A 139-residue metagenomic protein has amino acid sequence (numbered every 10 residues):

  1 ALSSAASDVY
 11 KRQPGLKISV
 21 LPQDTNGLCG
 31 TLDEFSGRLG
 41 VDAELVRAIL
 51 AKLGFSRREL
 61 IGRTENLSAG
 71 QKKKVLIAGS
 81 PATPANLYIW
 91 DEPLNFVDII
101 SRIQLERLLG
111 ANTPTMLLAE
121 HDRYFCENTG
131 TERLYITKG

Functional and structural regions predicted by a protein language model:
A1-Y10: Single conserved hydrophobic/aromatic residue that forms the stacking wall/gate of nucleotide- or nucleobase-binding
Y10-I18: Conserved ABC transporter NBD signature motif
P22, E120-H121: H-loop/switch region of ABC-family ATPase nucleotide-binding domains
D24-L87, E92-N95, I103: ABC-family P-loop ATPase nucleotide-binding domains
N95-L108, Y124: Conserved D-loop/post-Walker B switch-helix segment of ABC ATPase nucleotide-binding domains
P114-A119: Conserved H-loop
D122-N128: Conserved H-loop
N128-I136: Conserved catalytic segment of ABC-fold P-loop ATPases
